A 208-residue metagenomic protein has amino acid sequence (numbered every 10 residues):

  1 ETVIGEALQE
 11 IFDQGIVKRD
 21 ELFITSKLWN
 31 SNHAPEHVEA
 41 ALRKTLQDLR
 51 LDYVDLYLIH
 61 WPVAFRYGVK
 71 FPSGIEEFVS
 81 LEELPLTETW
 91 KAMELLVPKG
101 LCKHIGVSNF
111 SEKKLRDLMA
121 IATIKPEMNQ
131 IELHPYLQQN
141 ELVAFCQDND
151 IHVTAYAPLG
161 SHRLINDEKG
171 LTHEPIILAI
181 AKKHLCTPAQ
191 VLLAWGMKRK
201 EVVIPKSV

Functional and structural regions predicted by a protein language model:
E1-L22, E39, L159-R163: N-terminal binding-site loop/beta-alpha segment at the start of enzyme catalytic domains that lines or forms
E1-V3, S31-E36, L133-Q139, L164: Acidic-and-aromatic substrate-binding clefts and catalytic sites of carbohydrate-active enzymes
V3-D13, L42-L46, M93, L115 (+1 more regions): Short, well-ordered amphipathic alpha-helices
E10-D20, L49-L51, P98-L101, I121-K125: Short helix-capping segments at alpha-helix termini
K18-N32, L56-P62, Q130-L133: A short, structured active-site edge motif that brings together acidic residues
K27-E36, E77-L84: Active-site mouth loops of central-metabolism enzymes
V38-I59, L95-K99: CE4/NodB-like, metal-dependent polysaccharide N-deacetylase domain that modifies extracellular/periplasmic N-acetylated
W61-V208: Beta/alpha (TIM)-barrel catalytic core signal, keyed to glycine-rich beta->alpha loops juxtaposed to Asp/Glu that bind
